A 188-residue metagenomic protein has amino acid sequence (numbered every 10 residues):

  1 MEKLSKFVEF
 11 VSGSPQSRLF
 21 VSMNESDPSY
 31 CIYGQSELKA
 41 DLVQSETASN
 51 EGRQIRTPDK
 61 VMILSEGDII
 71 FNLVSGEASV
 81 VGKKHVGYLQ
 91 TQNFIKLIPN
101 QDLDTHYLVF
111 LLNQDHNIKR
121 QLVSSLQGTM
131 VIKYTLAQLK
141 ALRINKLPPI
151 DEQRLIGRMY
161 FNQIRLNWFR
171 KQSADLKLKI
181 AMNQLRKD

Functional and structural regions predicted by a protein language model:
M1-S29, K146-D188: Non-catalytic DNA-recognition/assembly elements of restriction-modification systems
S5-F20, Q35-E66: Sequence-specific dsDNA recognition surfaces
S22-Y30, S49-N50, M62-L64, V81-N93: Short, surface-exposed loop/turn microsegments at beta-strand edges and helix-strand junctions
L73-N113: A short beta-sheet element
H85-Q90, L122-T129, F169-R170: Alpha-helical membrane-embedding segments and immediately adjacent membrane-interface amphipathic helices
Y88-F94, G128-R154: A short glycine-rich beta-alpha junction/loop motif
T105-T129: Glycine- and charge-enriched low-complexity intrinsically disordered segments
